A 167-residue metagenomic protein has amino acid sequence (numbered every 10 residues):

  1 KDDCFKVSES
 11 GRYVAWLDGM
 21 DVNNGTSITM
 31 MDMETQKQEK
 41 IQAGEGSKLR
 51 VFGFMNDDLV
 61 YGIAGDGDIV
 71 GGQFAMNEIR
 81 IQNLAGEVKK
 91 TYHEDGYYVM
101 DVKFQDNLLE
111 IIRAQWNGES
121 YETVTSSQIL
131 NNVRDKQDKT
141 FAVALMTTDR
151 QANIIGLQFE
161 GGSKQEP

Functional and structural regions predicted by a protein language model:
K1, Q36-Q42, V88-Y92: A short beta-strand motif characteristic of beta-propeller blades
D2-E9, E45-D57, H93-D106: Repeated scaffold domains used in trafficking and secretory/extracellular systems, primarily beta-propellers
G11-V14, L59-V60: Hydrophobic beta-strand positions that form the internal "hydrophobic ladder" of WD40/Gbeta-like beta-propeller blades
L17, I63, I112-A114: Residue-level marker for isolated small/hydroxyl-bearing positions within beta-strands of beta-sheet-rich domains
V22-T29, D68-R80, N117-I129: Structural motif
D32-Q36, L84-A85: Short loop/turn segments that connect beta-strands within beta-propeller blades
E78-K89: Short secondary-structure subsegments characteristic of cysteine-rich extracellular domains
K90-P167: Extended alpha-helical scaffolding regions
